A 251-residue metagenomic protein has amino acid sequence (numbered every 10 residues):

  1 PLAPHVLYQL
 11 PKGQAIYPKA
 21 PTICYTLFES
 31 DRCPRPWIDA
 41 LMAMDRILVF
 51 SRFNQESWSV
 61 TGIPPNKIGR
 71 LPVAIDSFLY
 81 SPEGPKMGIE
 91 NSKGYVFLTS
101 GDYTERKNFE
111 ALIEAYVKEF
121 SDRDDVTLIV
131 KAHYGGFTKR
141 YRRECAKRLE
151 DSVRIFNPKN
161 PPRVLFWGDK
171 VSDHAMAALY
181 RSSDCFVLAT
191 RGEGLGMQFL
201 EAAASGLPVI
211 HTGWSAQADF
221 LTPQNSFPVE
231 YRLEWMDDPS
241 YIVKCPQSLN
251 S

Functional and structural regions predicted by a protein language model:
P1-G62, A175: Extended catalytic core of nucleotide-activated donor transferases of GT-like folds
R35-P36, A74-E90: Acidic anion/phosphate-binding donor-loop and adjacent secondary structure in glycosyltransferase catalytic cores
D45-E56, P64-P82: Donor nucleotide-sugar binding/catalytic pocket of nucleotide-sugar-dependent glycosyltransferases
E90-K107, I113-Y116, L128-V130: Conserved donor-binding/catalytic core segment of Leloir-type glycosyltransferases
K139-H174: Nucleotide-activated donor-binding/catalytic signature segment of Leloir-type glycosyltransferases, i.e., the conserved
A177-S183: Short alpha-helical donor nucleotide-sugar binding micro-motif in glycosyltransferases
R191: Aromatic "clamp/platform" in nucleotide-sugar-dependent glycosyltransferases that forms part of the donor/acceptor
P208-H211, L221, F227-V229: Short hydrophobic beta-strand element within catalytic cores of glycosyltransferases and related nucleotide-activated
